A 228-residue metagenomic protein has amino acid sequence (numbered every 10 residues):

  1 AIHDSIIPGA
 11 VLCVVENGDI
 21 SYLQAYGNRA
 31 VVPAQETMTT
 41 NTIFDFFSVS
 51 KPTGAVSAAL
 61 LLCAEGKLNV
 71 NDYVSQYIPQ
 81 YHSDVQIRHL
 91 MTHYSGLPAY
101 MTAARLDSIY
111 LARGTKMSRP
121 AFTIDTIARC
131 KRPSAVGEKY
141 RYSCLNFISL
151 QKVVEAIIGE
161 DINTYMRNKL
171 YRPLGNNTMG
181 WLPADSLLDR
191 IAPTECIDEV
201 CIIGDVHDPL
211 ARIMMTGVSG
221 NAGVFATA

Functional and structural regions predicted by a protein language model:
A1-F44, K67-N71, D125-R129, I202 (+1 more regions): Short, conserved catalytic-motif segment at the N-terminal edge
I2, L62, V154-I157: Hydrophobic pocket-lining residues that define ligand/cofactor binding sites across diverse proteins
D4-V11, P33-L90, S134-L145, S219-A222: Short active-site loop at a secondary-structure junction that contains or immediately precedes the catalytic residue(s)
E16, V74, I78, L182-L188: Short, solvent-exposed turn/loop segments enriched in Gly/Ser/Thr/Pro and often Arg
E16-N17, A58-L61, K169: Residue-level detector of alpha-helical secondary structure
R29, M38, E65-L68, D107 (+2 more regions): Amphipathic, positively biased hydrophobic alpha-helical segments used for protein targeting and membrane insertion
V85-A228: Short, surface-exposed loop or secondary-structure junction motifs that flank catalytic or metal-binding residues
